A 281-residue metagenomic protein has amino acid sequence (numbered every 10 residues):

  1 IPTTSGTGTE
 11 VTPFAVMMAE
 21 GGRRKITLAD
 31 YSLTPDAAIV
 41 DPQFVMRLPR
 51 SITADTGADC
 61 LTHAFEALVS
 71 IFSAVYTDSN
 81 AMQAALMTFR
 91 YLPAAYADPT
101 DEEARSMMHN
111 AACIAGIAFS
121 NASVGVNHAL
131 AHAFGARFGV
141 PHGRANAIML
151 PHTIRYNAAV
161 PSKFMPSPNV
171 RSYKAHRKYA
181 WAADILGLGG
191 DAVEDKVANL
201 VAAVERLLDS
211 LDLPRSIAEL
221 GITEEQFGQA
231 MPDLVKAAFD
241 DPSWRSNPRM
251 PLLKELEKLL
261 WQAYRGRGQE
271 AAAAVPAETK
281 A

Functional and structural regions predicted by a protein language model:
I1-V75, V160, K174-W181: A glycine/threonine-rich phosphate-anchoring loop and its flanking beta-alpha core in nucleotide/phosphate-binding
G6, C113-N146, D240-R245: Glycine-rich phosphate/pyrophosphate-binding beta-alpha loops
R50-I114, A118: C-terminal and late-domain segments of enzyme folds
L61-F65, M108-G116, L130, L150-I154 (+4 more regions): Short alpha-helical scaffolding segments that buttress acidic/His motifs in well-ordered protein cores
F72-N80, A95-M107, A122-N127, F164-M165 (+4 more regions): Flexible, glycine/charged-enriched surface loops at secondary-structure junctions
R144-Q229, Q269-E270, V275-A281: Gly/Pro-rich interdomain helix-loop hinge
Q226-A281: Short, amphipathic C-terminal "tail helix"
